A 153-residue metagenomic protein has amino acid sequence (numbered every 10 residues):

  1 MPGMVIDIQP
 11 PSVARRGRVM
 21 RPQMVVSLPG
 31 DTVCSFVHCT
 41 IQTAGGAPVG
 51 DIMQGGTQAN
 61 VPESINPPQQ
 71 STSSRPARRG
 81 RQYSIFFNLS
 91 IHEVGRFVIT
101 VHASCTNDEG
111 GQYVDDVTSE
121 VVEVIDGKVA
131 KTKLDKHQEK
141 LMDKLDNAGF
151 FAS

Functional and structural regions predicted by a protein language model:
M1-H92, R96-V98, H102-S153: Structured recognition/catalytic domains enriched at protein termini, typified by the LPMO catalytic fold at the mature
